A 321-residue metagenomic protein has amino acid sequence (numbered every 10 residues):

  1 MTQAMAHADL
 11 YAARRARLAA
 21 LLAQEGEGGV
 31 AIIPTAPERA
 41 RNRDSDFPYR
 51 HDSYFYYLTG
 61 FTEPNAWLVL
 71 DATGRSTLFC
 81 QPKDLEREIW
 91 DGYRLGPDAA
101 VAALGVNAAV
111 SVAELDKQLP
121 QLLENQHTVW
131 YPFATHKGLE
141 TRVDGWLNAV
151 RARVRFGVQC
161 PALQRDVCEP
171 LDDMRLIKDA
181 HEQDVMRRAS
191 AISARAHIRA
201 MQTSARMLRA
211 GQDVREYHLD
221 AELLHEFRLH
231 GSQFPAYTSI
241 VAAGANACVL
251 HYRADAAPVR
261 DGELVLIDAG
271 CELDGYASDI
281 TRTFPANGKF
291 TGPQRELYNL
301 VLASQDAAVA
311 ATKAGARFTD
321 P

Functional and structural regions predicted by a protein language model:
M1-P321: Active-site neighborhoods and metal-handling regions in enzymes and metal-associated proteins
